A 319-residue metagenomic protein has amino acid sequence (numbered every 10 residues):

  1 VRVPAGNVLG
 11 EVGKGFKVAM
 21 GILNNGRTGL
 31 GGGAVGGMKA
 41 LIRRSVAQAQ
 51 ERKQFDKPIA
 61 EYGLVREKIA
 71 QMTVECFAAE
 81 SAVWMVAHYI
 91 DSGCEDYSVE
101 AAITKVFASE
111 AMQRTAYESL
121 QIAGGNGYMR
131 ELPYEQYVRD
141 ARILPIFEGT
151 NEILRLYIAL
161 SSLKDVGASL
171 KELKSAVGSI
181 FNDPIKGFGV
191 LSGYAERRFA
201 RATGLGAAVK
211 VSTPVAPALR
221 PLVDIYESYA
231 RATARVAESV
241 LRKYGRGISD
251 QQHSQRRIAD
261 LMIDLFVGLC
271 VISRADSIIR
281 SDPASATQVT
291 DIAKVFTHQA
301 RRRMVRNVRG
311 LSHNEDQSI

Functional and structural regions predicted by a protein language model:
R2-I319: Flavin-dependent oxidoreductase catalytic core characteristic of acyl-CoA dehydrogenase/oxidase-like enzymes
